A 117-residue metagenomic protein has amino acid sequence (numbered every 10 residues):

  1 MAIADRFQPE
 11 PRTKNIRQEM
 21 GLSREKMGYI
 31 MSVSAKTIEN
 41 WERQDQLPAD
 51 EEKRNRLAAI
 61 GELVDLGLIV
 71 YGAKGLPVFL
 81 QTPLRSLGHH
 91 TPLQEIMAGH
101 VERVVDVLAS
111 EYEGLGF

Functional and structural regions predicted by a protein language model:
M1-F117: Non-transmembrane "mature" sequence context
